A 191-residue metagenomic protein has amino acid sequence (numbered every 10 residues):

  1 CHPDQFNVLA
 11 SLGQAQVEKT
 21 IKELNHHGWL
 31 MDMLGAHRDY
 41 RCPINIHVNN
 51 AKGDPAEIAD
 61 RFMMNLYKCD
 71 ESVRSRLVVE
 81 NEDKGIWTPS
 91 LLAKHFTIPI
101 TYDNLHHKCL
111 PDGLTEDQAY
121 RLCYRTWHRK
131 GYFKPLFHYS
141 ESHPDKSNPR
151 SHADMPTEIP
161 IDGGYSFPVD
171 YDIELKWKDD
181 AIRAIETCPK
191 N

Functional and structural regions predicted by a protein language model:
C1-P99: Active-site acidic/histidine proton-transfer and metal-coordination neighborhood in alpha/beta enzyme cores
D4-F6, H47-A51, E80-K84, L105-H107 (+2 more regions): Active-site beta-loop-alpha junctions enriched in small/polar residues
G28-H37, N65-R74, H106-T115, D162-I173: Short, surface-exposed, charge-dense and proline/glycine-enriched linear segments
M63, P89, L105, D117-Y120: A general structural signal for well-ordered alpha-helical packing
T97-H107: Conserved mid-sequence domains
I98, L110-N191: Histidine-acidic metal/acid-base catalytic patches
